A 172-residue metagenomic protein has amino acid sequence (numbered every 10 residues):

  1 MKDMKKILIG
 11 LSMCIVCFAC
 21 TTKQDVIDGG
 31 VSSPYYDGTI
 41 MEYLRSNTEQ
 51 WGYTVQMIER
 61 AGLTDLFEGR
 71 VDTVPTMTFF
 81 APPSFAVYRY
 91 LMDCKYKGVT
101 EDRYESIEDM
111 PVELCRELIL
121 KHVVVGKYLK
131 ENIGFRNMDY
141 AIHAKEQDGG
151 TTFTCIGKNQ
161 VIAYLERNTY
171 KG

Functional and structural regions predicted by a protein language model:
M1-S32: Bacterial Sec-dependent N-terminal signal peptides
C20-G172: Mature, structured domains of secreted/extracytosolic soluble proteins
